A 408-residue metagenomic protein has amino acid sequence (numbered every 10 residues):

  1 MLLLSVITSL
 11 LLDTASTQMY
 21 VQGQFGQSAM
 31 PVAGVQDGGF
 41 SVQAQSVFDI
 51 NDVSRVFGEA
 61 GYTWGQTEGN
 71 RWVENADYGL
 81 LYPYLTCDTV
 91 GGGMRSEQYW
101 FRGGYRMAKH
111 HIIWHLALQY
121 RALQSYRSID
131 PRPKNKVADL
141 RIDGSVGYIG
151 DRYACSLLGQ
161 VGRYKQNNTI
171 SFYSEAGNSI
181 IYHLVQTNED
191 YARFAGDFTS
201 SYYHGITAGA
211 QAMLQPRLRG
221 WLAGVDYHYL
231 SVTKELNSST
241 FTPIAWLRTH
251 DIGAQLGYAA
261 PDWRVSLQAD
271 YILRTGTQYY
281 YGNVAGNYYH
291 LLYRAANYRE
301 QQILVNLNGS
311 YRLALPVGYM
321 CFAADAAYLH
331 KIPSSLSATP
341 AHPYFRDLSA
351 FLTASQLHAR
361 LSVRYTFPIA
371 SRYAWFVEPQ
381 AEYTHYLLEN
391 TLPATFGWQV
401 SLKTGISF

Functional and structural regions predicted by a protein language model:
M1-R95, R102, R106-I113, S145-L157 (+2 more regions): Membrane-proximal, glycine/serine-rich, low-complexity loop/turn segments characteristic of large bacterial
D13-M19, D52-G58, H110-L116, D151-C155 (+6 more regions): Outer-envelope beta-barrel architecture signal
V21-Q27, Y62-Q66, M107-H111, Y120-Q124 (+11 more regions): Transmembrane beta-strands of outer-membrane beta-barrel pores
A29-V35, G69-A76, L85-M94, I129-N135 (+7 more regions): Extracellular/periplasm-exposed beta-strand and loop segments of Gram-negative cell-envelope proteins, dominated by
V42-A44, F101-G103, I142-G144, A210-A212 (+6 more regions): Membrane-embedded beta-strands of outer-membrane beta-barrel proteins, especially the hydrophobic/small aromatic
S96-G177, I181: Internal, well-ordered domain-core segments that constitute the primary functional module of diverse proteins
W263-S266, Y298-E378, E382: Intrinsically disordered, low-complexity segments enriched in Gly and acidic/Ser/Thr residues that form flexible
F396-F408: Outer-membrane beta-barrel "beta-signal"
